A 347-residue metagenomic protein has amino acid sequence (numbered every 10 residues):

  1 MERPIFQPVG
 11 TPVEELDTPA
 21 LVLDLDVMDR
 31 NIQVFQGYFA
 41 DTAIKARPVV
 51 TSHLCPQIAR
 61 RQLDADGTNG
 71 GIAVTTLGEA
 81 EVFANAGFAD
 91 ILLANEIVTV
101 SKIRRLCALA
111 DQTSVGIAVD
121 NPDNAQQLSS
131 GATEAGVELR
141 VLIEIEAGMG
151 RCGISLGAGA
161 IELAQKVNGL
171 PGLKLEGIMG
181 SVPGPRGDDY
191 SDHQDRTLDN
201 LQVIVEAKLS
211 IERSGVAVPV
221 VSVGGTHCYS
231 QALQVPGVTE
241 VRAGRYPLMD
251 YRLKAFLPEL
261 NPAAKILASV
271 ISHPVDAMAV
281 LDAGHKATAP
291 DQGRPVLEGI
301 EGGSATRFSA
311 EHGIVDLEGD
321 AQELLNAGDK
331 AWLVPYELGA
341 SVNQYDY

Functional and structural regions predicted by a protein language model:
P4-L23: Generic N-terminal amphipathic, Lys/Arg-enriched alpha-helix
P4-P8, V27-I58, T75: N-terminal glycine-rich anion-binding loops that anchor highly charged ligand groups
M28, T51, F83, I143 (+5 more regions): Conserved, mostly hydrophobic/aromatic
V49-R186: Active-site-proximal beta-alpha core segment in soluble small-molecule metabolic enzymes
R140, E146-P258: Active-site loop/helix belt of alpha/beta enzymes
H227-E301: Active-site loop ensemble at the mouth of alpha/beta enzyme cores that anchors a bound cofactor
P274-Y347: C-terminal accessory subdomain/extension
